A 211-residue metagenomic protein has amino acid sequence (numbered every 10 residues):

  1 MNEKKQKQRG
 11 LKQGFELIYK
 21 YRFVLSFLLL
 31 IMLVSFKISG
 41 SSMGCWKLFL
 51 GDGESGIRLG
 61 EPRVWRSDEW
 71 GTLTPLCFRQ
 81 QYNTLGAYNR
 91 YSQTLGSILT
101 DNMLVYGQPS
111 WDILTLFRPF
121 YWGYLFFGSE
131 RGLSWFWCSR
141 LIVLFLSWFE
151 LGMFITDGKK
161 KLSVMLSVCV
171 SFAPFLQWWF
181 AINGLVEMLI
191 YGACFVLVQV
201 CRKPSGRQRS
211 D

Functional and structural regions predicted by a protein language model:
M1-M43: Start-transfer (signal-anchor) and selected internal transmembrane alpha helices of multi-pass inner/ER membrane
L11-I18, G158, Q199-R202: Extended hydrophobic/Leu-rich segments
K37, S147-I155, V196, V200: Hydrophobic membrane-targeting alpha-helices
I38-S41, F126, E130, P204: Short secondary-structure junctions and interdomain/linker hinges
W46-M188: Active-site lumenal/periplasmic loops and adjacent helix-entry segments of GT-C-fold, multi-pass membrane
A181-N183, R207-D211: Alpha-helical multipass membrane-protein architecture
E187-Y191, D211: Catalytic-core regions of glycoside hydrolase
A193-R209: Membrane-interface transmembrane helices that cradle and orient dolichyl/undecaprenyl
